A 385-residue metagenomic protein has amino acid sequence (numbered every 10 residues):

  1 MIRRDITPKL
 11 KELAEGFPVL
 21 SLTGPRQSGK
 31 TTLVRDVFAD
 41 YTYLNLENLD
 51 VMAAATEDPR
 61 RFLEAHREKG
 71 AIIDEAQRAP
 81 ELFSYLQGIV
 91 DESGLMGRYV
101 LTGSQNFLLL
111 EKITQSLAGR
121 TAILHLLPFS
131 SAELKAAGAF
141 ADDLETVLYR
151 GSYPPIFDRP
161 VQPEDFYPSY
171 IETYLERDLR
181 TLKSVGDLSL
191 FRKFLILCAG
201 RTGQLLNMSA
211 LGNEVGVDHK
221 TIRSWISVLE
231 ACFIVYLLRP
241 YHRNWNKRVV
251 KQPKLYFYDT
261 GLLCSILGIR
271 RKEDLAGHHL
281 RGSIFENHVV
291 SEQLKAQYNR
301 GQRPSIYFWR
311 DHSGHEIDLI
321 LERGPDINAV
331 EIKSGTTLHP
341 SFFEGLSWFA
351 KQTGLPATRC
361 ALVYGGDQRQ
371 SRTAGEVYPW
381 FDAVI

Functional and structural regions predicted by a protein language model:
M1-L13: Pre-Walker A adenine-sensing motif
E12, Y41, L321-A329: Active-site beta-strand-loop-beta-strand hairpin of nuclease catalytic cores that positions key catalytic residues
K30: Conserved lysine of the Walker
L33: Hydrophobic positions on the alpha1 helix immediately C-terminal to the Walker A/P-loop
F83-F107, Q115: Conserved catalytic/switch belt of AAA+ P-loop NTPases
F107-A122, G138-F140: Short regulatory helix/loop adjacent to the ATP-binding pocket of P-loop NTPases
V161, D165-I327: Accessory nucleic acid-recognition modules appended to NTPase machines
G365-I385: Domain-level recognition of nuclease-like catalytic cores that cleave nucleotide substrates
